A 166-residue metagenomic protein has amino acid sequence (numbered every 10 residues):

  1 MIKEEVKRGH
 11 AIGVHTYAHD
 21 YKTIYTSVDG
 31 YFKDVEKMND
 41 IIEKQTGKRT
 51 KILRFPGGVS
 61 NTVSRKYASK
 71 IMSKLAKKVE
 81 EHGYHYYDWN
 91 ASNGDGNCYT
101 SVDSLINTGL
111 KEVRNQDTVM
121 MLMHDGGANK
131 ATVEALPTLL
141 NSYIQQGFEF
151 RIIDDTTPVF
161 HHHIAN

Functional and structural regions predicted by a protein language model:
M1-E4: N-terminal carbohydrate-binding/catalytic regions of secreted carbohydrate-active enzymes
V6, A11-H15, Y87: Short, well-structured secondary-structure segments
H19-L122, G126-I144, D155-T156, H162-A165: Catalytic domains of cell-wall/extracellular-matrix polysaccharide-remodeling enzymes, centered on de-N-acetylation
